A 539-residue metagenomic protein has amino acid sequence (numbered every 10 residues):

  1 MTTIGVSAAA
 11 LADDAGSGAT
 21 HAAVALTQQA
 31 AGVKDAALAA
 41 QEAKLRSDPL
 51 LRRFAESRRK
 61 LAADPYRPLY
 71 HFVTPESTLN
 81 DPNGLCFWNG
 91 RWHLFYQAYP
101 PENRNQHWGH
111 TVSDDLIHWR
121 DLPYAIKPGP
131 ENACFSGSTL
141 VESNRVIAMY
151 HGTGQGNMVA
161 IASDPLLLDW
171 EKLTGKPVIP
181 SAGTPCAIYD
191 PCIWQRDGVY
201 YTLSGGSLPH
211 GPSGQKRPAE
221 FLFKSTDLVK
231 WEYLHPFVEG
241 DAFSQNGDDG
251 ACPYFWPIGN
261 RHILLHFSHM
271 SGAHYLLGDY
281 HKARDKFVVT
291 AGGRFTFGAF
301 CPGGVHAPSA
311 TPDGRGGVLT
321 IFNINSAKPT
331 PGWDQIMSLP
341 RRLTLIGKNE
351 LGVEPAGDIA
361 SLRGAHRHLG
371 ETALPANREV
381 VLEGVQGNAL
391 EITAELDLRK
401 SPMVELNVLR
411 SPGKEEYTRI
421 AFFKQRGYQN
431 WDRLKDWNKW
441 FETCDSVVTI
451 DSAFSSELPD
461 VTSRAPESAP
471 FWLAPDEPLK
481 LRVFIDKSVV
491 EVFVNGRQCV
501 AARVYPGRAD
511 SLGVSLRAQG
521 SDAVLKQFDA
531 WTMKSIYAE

Functional and structural regions predicted by a protein language model:
M1-D14: N-terminal export signals
Q29-G32, R53-R58, S271, Y280-G303 (+1 more regions): Beta-rich accessory regions
K34-N83, P101-N103, I117-V141, L167-Q195 (+5 more regions): Surface loop/turn signatures of beta-propeller and other carbohydrate-active proteins
R91-L94, N144-A148, V199-T202, R261-L264 (+1 more regions): Entry beta-strands of beta-propeller and related beta-repeat scaffolds
A98-P100, G152-G154, G206-L208, S268-M270 (+1 more regions): Residue-level signature of beta-propeller blades and closely related beta-rich strand-turn architectures in secreted
R104-G109, Q155-A162, G211-F221, S271-G278 (+2 more regions): Structural motif
S113, A160-D164, L222-W231: Conserved Ser/Thr-centered positions that define the repeating blades of beta-propeller domains
Y254-L277: Loop/turn-rich, solvent-exposed surfaces of beta-rich toroidal or solenoidal domains
